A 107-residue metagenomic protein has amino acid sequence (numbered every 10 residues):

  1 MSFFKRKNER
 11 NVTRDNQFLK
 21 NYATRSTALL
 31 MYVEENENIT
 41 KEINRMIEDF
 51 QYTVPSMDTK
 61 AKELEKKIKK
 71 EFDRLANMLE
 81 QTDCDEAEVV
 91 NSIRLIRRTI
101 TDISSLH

Functional and structural regions predicted by a protein language model:
M1-S2: N-terminal alpha-helical membrane-insertion module
R14, F18-A23, L30-E37, E42-V54 (+1 more regions): Soluble C-terminal extramembrane regulatory/interaction domains of multi-pass membrane proteins
S56-T59: Surface-exposed, polar/charged faces of alpha-helical domains in mature secreted/periplasmic/lumenal proteins
